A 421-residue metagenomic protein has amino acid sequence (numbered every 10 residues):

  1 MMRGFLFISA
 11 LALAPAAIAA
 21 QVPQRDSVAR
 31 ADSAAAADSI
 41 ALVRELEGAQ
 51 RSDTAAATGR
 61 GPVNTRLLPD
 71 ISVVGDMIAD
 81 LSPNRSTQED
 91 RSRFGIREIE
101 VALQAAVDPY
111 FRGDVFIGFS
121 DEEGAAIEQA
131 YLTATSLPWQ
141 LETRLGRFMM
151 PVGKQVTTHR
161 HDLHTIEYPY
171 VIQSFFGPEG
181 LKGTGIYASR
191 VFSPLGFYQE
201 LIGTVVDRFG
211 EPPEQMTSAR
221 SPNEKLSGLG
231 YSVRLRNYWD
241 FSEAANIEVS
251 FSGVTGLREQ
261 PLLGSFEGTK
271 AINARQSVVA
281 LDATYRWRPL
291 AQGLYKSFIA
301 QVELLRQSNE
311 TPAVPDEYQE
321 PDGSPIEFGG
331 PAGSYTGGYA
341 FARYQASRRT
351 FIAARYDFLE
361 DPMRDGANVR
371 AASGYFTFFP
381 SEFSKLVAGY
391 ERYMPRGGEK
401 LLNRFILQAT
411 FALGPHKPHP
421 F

Functional and structural regions predicted by a protein language model:
L6-A16: Bacterial N-terminal signal peptides
A20-S86, Y198, P418-F421: N-terminal periplasmic/intermembrane-space "pro-region" immediately following the signal or transit peptide
T58-E211, S227-E243, Y285, T336 (+1 more regions): Outer membrane beta-barrel
I78-R85, G118-E122, V152, D207-T217 (+7 more regions): Sequence/structural signature of outer-membrane beta-barrel proteins
E89-R93, S120-G124, F176-P178, S221-S227 (+5 more regions): Replace "Gram-negative outer membrane beta-barrel proteins" with "bacterial and organellar outer membrane beta-barrel
S218-G264: Loop-centered beta-sheet repeat module
A244-P362, R370: Detector for outer-membrane/organellar transmembrane beta-barrel domains, recognizing the amphipathic beta-strand
F378, L401-F421: Outer-membrane beta-barrel "beta-signal"
